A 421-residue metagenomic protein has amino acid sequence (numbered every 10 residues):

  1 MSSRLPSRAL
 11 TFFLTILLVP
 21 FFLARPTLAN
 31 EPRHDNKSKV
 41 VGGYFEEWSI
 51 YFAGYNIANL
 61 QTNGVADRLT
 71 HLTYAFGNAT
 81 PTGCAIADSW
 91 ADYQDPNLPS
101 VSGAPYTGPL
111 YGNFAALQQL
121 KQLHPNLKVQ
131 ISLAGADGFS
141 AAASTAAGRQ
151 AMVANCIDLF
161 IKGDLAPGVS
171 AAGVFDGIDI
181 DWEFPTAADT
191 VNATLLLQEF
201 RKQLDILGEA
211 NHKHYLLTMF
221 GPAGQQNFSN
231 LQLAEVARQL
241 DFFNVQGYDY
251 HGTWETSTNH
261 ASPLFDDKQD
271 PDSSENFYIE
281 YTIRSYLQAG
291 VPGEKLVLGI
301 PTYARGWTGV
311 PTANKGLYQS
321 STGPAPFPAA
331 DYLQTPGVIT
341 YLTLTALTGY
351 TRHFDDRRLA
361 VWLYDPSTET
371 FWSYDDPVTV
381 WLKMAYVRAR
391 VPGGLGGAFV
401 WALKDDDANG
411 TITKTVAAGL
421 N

Functional and structural regions predicted by a protein language model:
M1-A29: Fungal secretory targeting signals
N30-L165, D331, T413-T415: Glycan-recognition patch characteristic of GH18 chitinases/ENGases and related GlcNAc/peptidoglycan-binding proteins
P32-N36, F114-K128, A134, T194-N211 (+4 more regions): Surface-exposed amphipathic alpha-helices with a cationic face
F45-E47, F76, I131-G135, W182-F184 (+4 more regions): A cross-domain feature marking catalytic cores of carbohydrate-active enzymes and several ubiquitous metabolic/repair
I50, L342-N421: Extracellular low-complexity, Gly/Ser/Thr-rich intrinsically disordered linkers and protease-sensitive activation/hinge
A53, A87-T107, P185-I339: Substrate-binding surface in catalytic domains of secreted glycosidases
L72, I131, I180, F200 (+4 more regions): Conserved, mostly hydrophobic/aromatic
A147-I178, D189, L196, R201-Q203 (+1 more regions): An active-site-proximal structural segment forming one wall of the substrate-binding cleft that immediately precedes
